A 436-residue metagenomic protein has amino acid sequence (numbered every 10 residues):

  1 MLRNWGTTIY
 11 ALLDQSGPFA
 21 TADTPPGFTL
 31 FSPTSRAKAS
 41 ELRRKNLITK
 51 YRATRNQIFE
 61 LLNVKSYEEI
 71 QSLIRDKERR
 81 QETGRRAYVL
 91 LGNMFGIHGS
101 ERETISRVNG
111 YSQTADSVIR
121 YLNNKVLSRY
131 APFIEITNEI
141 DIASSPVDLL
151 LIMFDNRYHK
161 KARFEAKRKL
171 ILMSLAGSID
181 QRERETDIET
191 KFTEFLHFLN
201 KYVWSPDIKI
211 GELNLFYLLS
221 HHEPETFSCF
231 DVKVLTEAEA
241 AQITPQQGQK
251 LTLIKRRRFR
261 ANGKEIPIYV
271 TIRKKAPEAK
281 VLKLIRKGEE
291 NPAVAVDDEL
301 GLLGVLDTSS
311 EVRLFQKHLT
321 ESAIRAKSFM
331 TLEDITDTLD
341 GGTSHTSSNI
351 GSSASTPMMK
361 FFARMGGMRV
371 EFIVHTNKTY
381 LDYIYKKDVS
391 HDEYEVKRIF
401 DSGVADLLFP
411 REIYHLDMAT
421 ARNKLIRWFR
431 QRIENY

Functional and structural regions predicted by a protein language model:
M1-A295, F400-Y436: Charge-rich, low-complexity segments
G288-Y436: Long beta-strand-rich cores associated with HINT superfamily self-processing modules
